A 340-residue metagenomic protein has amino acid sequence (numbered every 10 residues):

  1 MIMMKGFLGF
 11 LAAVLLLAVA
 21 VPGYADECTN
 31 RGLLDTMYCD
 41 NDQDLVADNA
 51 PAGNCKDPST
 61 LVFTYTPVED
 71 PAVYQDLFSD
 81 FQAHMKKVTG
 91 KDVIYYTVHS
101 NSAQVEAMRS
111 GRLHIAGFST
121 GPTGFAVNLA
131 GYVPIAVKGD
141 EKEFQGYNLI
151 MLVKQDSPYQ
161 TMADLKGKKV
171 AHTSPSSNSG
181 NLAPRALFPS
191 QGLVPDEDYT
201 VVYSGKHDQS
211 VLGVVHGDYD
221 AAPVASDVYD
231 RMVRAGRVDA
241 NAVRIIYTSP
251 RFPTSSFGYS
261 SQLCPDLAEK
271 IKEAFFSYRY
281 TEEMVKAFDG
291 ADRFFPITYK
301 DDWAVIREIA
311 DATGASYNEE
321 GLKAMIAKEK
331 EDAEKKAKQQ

Functional and structural regions predicted by a protein language model:
M1-L11: Bacterial N-terminal signal peptides that target proteins for export
G9-V19: Bacterial N-terminal signal peptides
P22-A103, A287-Q340: N-terminal hydrophobic or amphipathic helices and topogenic motifs
F63-K86, G121, E141-L212, Y219-D220 (+2 more regions): Bilobed "Venus flytrap"/periplasmic-binding protein-like clamshell domains and structurally analogous long
T66-P67, E141-I150, R237-F275, E282-V305: Periplasmic-binding protein-like
K86-T97, P189-S204, D239-A242, A324-E329: A local structural motif
S102-A116, L129, A163, H207-D227: Short helices/loops that flank or line small-molecule/ion binding pockets
A126-K138, M232-I246: Ligand-binding "clamshell"
